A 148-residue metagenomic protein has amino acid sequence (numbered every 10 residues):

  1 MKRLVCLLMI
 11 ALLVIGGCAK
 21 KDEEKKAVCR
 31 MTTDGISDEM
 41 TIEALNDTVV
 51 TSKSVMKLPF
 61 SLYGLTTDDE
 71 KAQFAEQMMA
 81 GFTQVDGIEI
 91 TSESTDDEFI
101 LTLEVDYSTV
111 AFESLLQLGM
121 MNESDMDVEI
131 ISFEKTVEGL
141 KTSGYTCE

Functional and structural regions predicted by a protein language model:
M1-L4, M9: Positively charged n-region of N-terminal signal peptides that target proteins for export
K2, K20-K21: Polybasic, lysine/arginine-rich low-complexity segments
V14-G17: C-terminal motif of bacterial Sec signal peptides marking the signal peptidase cleavage site
K21-E148: Subset-of-secretome marker
